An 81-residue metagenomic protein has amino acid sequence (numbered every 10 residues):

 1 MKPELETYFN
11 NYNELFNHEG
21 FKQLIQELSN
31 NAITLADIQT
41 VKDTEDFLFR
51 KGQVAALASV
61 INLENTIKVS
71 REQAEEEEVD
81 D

Functional and structural regions predicted by a protein language model:
K2-A32: N-terminal acidic leader/helix
N17-L24, A36, T40, V69-E72: Residue-level signal for secondary-structure boundary elements
I25, Q53-V54, A74: Sequence-pattern detector for short linear motifs and compositional/periodic biases rather than a specific fold
N30, T34-V69: Short, charge-rich amphipathic interface segments used for partner binding and complex assembly
Q73-D81: Short acidic DE-rich linear segments
